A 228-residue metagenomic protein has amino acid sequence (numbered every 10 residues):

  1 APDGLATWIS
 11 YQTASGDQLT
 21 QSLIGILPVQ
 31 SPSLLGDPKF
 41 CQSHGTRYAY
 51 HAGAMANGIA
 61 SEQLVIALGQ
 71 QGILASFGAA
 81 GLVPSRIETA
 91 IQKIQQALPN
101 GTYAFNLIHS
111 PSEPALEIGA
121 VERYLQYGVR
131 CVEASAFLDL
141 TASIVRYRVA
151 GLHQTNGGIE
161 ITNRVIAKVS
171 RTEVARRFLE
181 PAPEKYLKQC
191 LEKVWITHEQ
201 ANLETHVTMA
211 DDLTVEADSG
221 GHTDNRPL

Functional and structural regions predicted by a protein language model:
A1-L228: Active-site entrance/lid segments in N-terminal catalytic domains of soluble metabolic enzymes
